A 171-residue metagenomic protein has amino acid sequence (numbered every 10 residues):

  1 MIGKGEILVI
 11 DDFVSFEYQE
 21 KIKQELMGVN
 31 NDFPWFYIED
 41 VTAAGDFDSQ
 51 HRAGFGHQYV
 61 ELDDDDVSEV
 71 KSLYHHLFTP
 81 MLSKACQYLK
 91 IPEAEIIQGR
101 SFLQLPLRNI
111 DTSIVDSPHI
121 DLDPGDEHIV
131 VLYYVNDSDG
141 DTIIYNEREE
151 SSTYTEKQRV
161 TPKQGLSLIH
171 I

Functional and structural regions predicted by a protein language model:
M1-E93: Non-heme Fe(II)/2-oxoglutarate
T79, P106-I110, N136-G140: Short, charged/polar surface micro-motifs in flexible loops or helix N-caps
A94-Q104: Extracellular-facing segments of soluble proteins and assemblies that are Gly/Ser/Thr-biased and enriched in aromatics
L103-D123: Conserved short histidine dyad/triad with adjacent acidic residue
L122-G140: Short, conserved beta-strand element in jelly-roll/cupin
V135-P162: A short beta-strand-loop-beta hairpin characteristic of the jelly-roll/cupin
G165-L166: Loop/turn positions that initiate beta-strands
I169-I171: Conserved small/polar residues in nucleotide/adenosyl-binding loops
